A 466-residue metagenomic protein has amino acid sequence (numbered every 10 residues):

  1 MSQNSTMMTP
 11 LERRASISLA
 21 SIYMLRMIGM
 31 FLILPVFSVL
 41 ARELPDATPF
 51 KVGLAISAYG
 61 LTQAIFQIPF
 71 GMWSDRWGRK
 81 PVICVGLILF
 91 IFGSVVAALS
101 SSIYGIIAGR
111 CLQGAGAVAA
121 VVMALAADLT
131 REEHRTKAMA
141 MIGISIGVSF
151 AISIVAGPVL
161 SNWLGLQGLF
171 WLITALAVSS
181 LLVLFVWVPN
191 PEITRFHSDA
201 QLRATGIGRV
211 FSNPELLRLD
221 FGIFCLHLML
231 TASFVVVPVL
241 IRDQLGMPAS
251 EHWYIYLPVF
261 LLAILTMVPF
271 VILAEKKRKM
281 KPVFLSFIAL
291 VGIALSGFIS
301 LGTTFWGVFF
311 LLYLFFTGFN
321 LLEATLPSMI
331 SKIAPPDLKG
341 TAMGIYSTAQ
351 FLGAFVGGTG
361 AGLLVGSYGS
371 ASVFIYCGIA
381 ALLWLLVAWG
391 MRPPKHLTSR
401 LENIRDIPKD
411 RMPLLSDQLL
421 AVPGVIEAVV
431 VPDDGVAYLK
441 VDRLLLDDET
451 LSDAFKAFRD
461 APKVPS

Functional and structural regions predicted by a protein language model:
S2-E12, P189-G222: Juxtamembrane intracellular "pre-TM" segments in multi-pass secondary transporters
P35-F50, V235-E251: Short amphipathic helix-loop junctions that connect adjacent transmembrane helices in Major Facilitator Superfamily/SLC
D46, G78, L99-Y104, L301-T303: Helix-breaking motifs and short loop linkers at transmembrane-helix boundaries and internal kinks in secondary membrane
I65-S101: Conserved MFS/SLC helix-loop-helix module at the cytosolic interface between two early adjacent transmembrane helices
Q67-G78, T266-K279, V365: Helix-to-loop junctions at the C-terminal end of transmembrane segments in multipass secondary transporters
R76-G86, E275-I288: Cytoplasmic membrane-interface "Motif A"-like loop-to-helix N-cap segments of 12-TM Major Facilitator Superfamily
G109-I146: Cytoplasmic helix-loop-helix junction between adjacent transmembrane helices in 12-TM secondary transporters
A175-T194, W384-R392: C-terminal membrane-cytosol helix-exit motif in multi-pass small-molecule transporters
